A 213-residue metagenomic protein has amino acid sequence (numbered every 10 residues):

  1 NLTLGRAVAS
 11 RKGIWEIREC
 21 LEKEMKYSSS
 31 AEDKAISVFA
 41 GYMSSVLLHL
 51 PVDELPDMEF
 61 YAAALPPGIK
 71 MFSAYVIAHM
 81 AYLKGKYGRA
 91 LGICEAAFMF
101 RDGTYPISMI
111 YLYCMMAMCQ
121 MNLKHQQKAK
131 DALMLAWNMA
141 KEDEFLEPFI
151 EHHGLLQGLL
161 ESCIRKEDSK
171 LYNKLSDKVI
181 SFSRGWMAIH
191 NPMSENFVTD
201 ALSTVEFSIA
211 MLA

Functional and structural regions predicted by a protein language model:
N1-N191: Helix-coil-helix junctions within alpha-helical repeat/solenoid scaffolds
M193-A213: Helix-turn-helix DNA-binding segment
